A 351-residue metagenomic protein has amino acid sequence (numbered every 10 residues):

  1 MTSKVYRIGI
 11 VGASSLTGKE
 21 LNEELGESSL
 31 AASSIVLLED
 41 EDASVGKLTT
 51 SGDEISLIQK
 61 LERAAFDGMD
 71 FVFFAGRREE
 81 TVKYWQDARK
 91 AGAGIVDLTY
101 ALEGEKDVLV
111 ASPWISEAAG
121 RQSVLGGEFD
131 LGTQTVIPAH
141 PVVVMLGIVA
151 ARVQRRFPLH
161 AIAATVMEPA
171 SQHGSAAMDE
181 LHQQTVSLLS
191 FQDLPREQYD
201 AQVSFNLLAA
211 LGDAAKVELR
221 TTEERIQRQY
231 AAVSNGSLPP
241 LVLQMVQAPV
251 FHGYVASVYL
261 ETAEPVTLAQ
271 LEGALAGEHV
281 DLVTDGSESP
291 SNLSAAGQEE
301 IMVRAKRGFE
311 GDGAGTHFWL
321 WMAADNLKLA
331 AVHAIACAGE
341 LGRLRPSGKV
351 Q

Functional and structural regions predicted by a protein language model:
M1-A201, L238-P240, S291-A295, I301-M302 (+3 more regions): N-terminal Rossmann-like NAD(P) cofactor-binding subdomain of oxidoreductases, focused on the glycine-rich
S14, D213, N326: Residue-level signal for short, function-critical loop segments
E41-A43, P141-V142, V166-H173, L207-A214 (+2 more regions): Glycine-rich beta-alpha junction loops
F129-I137, N206-K216, H317-M322: Helix-loop-beta segment of a Rossmann-like dinucleotide-binding subdomain
D200-F251: Oxyanion-binding "anion nests"
P239-Q351: C-terminal active-site/capping subdomain that shapes the small-molecule cofactor and substrate pocket of enzyme
